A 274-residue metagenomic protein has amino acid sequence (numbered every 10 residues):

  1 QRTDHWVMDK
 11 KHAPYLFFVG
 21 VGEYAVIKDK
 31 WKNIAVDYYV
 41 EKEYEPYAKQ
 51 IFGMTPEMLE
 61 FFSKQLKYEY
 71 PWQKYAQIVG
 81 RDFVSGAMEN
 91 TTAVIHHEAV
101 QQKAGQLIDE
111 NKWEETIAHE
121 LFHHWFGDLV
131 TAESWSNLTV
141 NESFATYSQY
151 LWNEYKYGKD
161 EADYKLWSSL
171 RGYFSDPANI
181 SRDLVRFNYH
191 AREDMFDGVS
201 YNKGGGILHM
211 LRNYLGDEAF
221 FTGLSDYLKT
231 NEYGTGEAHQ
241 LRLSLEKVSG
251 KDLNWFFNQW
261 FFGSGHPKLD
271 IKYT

Functional and structural regions predicted by a protein language model:
Q1, V26, I271-T274: Short amphipathic beta-strand and strand-loop transition segments with alternating hydrophobic
Q1-Y24: Extended, low-hydrophobicity, Ser/Thr/Pro/Gly-biased non-transmembrane segments
W6, A35-T274: Hydrophobic alpha-helical and helix-loop surface patches within well-folded domains that function as non-catalytic
Y24-W31: Short acidic-hydrophobic surface loop/beta-edge motif
